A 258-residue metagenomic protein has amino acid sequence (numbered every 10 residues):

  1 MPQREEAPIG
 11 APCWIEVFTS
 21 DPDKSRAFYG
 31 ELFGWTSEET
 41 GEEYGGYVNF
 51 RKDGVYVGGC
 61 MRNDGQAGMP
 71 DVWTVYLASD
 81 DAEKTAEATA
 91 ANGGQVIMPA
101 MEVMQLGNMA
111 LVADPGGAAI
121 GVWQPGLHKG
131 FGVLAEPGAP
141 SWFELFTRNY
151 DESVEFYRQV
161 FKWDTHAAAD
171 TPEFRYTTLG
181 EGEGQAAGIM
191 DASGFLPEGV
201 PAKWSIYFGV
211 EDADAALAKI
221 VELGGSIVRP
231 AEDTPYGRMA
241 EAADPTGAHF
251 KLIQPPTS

Functional and structural regions predicted by a protein language model:
M1, T19, V57-G58, G126 (+1 more regions): Short hydrophobic/aromatic-rich motifs at helix boundaries and adjacent loops
M1-P2, W35-T36, R62-D64: Short secondary-structure capping/turn segments at boundaries of alpha-helices and beta-strands
M1-P8, N92-S141, L145, H166-G182 (+2 more regions): Vicinal oxygen chelate
A7-I9, E16-V55, A91, P99-A110 (+5 more regions): Core segments of cupin and vicinal oxygen chelate
A11-S20, V48-R51, G65-A88, N108-V112 (+3 more regions): Vicinal oxygen chelate
C13, G58, W73, I97-M98 (+3 more regions): A short, local hydrophobic-aromatic micro-motif
S25, W35-S37, Y56-G58, A67-G68 (+8 more regions): Short loop/beta submotifs within extracellular cysteine-rich repeat domains
T40-L134: Active-site-adjacent scaffolding segments
